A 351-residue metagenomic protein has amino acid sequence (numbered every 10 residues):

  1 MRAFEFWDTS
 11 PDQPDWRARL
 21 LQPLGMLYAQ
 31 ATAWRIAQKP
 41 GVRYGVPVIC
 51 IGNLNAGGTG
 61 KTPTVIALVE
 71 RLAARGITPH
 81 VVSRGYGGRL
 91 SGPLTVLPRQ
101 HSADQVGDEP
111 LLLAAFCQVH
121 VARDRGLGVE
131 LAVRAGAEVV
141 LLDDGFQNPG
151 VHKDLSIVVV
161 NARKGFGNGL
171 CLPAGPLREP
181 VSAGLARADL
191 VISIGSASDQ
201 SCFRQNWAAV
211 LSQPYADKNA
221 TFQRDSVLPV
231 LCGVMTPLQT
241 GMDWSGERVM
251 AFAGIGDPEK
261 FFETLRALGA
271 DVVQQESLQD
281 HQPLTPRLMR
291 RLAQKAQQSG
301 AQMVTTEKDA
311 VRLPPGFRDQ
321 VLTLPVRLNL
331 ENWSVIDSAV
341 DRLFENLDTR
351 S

Functional and structural regions predicted by a protein language model:
M1-P11, G165-Q302, T349-S351: C-terminal accessory "lid"/substrate-recognition subdomains
R2-V48: A transmembrane-helix-recognition feature enriched in membrane-embedded lipid enzymes and envelope glyco-/phospholipid
L27, T62, L113, D143 (+3 more regions): Residue-level signal for inorganic ion chemistry
A33-H101, D199: Walker A (P-loop) phosphate-binding motif
I51, V82, V160, G233 (+2 more regions): Hydrophobic residues at beta-strand termini and immediately following loops that shape nucleotide-binding pockets
T78-V82, V158, R248-F252: Conserved beta-strand elements of the Class I
G85-D217, T221-Q223: Phosphate/Mg2+-binding loops and adjacent switch elements in nucleotide/diphosphate-handling enzyme cores
Q279-P283, Q320-R350: Short, flexible loop segments at boundaries between secondary-structure elements
